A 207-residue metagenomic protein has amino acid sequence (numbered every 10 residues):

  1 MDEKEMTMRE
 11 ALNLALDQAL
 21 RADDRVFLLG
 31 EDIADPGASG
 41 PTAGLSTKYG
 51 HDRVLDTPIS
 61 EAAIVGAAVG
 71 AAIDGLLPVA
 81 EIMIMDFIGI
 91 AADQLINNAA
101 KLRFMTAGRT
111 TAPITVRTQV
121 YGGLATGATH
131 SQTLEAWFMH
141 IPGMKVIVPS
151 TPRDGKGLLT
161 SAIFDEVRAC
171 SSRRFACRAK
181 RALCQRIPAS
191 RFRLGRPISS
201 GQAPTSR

Functional and structural regions predicted by a protein language model:
M1-R168, S172, A176: Thiamine diphosphate
A11-Q18, K156-V167, A179-R207: Glycine-/acidic-rich phosphate or pyrophosphate-binding loops and their flanking alpha/beta elements
